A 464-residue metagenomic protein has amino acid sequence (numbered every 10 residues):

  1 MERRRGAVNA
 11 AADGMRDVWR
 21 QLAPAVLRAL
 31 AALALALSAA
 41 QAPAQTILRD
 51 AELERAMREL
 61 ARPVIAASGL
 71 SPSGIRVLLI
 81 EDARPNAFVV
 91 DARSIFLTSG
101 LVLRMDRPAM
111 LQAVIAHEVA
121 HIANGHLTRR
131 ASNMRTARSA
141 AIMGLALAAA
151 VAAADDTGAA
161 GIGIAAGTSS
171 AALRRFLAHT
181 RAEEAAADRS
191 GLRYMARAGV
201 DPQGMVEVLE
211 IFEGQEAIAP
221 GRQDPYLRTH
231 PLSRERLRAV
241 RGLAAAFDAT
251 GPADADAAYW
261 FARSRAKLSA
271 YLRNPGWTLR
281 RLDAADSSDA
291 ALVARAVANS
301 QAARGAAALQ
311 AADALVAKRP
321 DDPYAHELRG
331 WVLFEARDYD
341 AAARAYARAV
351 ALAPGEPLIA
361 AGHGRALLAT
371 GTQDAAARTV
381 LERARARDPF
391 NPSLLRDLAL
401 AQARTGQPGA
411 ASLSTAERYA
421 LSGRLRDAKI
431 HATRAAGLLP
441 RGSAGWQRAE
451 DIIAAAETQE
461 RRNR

Functional and structural regions predicted by a protein language model:
L48-A51, R55, V77, A171-R175 (+3 more regions): Extracytoplasmic and endomembrane cell-envelope/extracellular-matrix remodeling and assembly machinery
V119-T136: Catalytic Zn2+-binding segment of zinc metalloproteases
D289, P323-Y324, P357-L358, P392-S393 (+3 more regions): Helix-start (N-cap) detector for alpha-helical repeat units in TPR-like alpha-solenoids, especially tetratricopeptide
A294, L328, G362-H363, D397 (+4 more regions): Canonical tetratricopeptide repeat
A303, R337, G371-T372, G406 (+1 more regions): Residue-level detector of the short coil/turn that links helix A to helix B within each tetratricopeptide repeat
A314-L315, R348-A349, R383-A384, R418 (+1 more regions): Canonical positions in the second alpha-helix
